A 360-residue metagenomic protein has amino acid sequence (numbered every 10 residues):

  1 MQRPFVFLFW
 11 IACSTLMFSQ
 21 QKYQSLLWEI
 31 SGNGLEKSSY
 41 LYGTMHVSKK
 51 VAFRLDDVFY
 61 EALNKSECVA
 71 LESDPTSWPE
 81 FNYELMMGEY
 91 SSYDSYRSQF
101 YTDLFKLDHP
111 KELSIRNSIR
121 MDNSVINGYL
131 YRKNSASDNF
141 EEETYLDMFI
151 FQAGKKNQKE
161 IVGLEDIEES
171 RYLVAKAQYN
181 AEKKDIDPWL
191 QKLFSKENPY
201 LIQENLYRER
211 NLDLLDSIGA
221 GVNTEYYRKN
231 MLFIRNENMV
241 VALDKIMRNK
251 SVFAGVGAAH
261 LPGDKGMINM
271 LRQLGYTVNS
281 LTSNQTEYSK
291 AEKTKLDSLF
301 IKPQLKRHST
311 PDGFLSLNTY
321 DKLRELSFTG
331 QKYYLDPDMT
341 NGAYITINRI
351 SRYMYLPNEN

Functional and structural regions predicted by a protein language model:
M1-W28: Bacterial Sec-dependent N-terminal signal peptides
Q20, A52, E143, L232-N236: A conditional alpha-helix N-cap/helix-loop micro-motif detector
K22-Q24, M148, E237, K302 (+1 more regions): Residues that act as N-cap/strand-start positions at coil-to-secondary-structure junctions
L26-N223: Structured, acidic catalytic/metal-binding patches in enzyme active sites
L27-S31, L243-D244, G330-D338: Short, surface-exposed beta-strand/loop micro-motifs that present aromatic residues
N33-L35, R248, M339-N341: Short strand-connecting beta-turns/loops that link adjacent beta-strands
A52, R272-N358: N-terminal targeting sequences that direct proteins away from the cytosol to non-cytosolic compartments
K229-P303: A cross-kingdom marker for long, charged
